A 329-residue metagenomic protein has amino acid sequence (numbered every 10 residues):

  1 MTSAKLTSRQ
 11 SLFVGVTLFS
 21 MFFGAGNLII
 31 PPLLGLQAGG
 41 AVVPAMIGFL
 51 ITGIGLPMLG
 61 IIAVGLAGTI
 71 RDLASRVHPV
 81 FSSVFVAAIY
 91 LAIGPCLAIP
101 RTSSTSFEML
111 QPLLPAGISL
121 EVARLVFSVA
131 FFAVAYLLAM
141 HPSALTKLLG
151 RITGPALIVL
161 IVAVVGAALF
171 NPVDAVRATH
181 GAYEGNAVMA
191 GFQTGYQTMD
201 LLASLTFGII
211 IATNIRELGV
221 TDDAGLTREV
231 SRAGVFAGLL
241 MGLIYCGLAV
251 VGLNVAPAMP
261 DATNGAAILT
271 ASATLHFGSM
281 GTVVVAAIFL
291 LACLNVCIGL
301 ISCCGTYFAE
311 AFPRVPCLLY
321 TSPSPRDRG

Functional and structural regions predicted by a protein language model:
S8-L18, V43, V80-I93, V126-V129 (+3 more regions): Select transmembrane alpha-helical segments in multipass membrane proteins
F13-F23, A167-D174, Y183-L248, A286-L294: Hydrophobic, membrane-embedded alpha-helices of multi-pass small-molecule transporters
L33, S83-A116, L291-E310, R328: Hydrophobic transmembrane alpha-helices that form the core helical bundles of multi-pass secondary transporters
L36-A38, A98-F127, P172-Y196: Inter-helical loop and helix-membrane interface segments of multi-pass membrane transporters/permeases
P95-I99, L157-Y183, L201-L202, V251: Hydrophobic alpha-helical segments and their helix-loop junctions in multi-pass secondary transporters
A139-A168: Membrane-interface loop-to-helix entry segments
L239-I268, A292: Extracellular/periplasmic helix-exit of transmembrane alpha-helices
Y320-D327: Conserved small/polar residues in nucleotide/adenosyl-binding loops
